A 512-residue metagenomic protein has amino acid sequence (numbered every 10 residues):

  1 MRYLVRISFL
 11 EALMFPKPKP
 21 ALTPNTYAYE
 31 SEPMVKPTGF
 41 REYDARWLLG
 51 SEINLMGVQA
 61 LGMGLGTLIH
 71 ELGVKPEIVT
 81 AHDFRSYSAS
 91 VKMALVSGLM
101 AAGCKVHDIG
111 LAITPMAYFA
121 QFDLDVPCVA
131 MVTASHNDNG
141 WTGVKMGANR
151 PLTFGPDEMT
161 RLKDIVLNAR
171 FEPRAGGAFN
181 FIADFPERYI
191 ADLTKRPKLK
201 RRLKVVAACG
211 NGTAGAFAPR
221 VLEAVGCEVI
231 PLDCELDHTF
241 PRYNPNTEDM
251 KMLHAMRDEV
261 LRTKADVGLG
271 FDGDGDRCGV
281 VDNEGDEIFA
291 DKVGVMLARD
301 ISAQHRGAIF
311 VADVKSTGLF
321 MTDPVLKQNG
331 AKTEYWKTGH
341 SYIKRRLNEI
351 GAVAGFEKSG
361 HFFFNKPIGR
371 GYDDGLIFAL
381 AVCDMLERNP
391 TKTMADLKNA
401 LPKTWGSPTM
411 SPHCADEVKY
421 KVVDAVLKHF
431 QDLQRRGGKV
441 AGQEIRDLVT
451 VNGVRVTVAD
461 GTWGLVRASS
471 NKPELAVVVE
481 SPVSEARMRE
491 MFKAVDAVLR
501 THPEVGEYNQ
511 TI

Functional and structural regions predicted by a protein language model:
F15-S97, A101-A102, I182-V205: An N-terminal, well-structured beta->alpha segment
M34, T142-T263: Gly/Ser/Thr-enriched, mixed-charge loops and adjacent short helices that form phosphate/oxyanion-binding elements
T67, K75-W141, R220-V281: N-terminal small/polar loop signature for handling phosphorylated ligands or for N-terminal nucleophile
D83-V91, C209-A216, S316: Glycine-rich phosphate-binding loops at beta-strand->alpha-helix junctions
V126-W141, V260-D282, E287, A331-D374: Glycine-rich phosphate-binding loop
N139-T142, M146-G155, D164, R201 (+2 more regions): Replace "Mg2+/Mn2+-dependent" with "divalent metal-dependent
H305-V478, V483-I512: Phosphate-binding and adjacent anionic-ligand microenvironments
